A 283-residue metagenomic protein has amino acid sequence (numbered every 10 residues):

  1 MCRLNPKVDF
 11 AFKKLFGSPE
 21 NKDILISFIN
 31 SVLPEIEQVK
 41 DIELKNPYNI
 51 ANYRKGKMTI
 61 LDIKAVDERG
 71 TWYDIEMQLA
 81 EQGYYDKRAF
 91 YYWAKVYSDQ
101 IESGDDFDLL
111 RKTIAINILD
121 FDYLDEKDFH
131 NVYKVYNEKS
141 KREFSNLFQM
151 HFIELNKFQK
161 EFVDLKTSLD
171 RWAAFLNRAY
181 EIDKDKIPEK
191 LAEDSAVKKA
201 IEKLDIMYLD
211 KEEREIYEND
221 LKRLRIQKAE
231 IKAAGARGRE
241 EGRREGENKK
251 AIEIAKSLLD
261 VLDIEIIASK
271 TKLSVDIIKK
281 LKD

Functional and structural regions predicted by a protein language model:
M1-H151, K157-E161: Accessory alpha/beta interaction modules
C2, K64-E68, Y73-Q78, A174-D283: Short, charged alpha-helical interaction segments and adjacent helix-coil junctions
P6-V8, D23, K127-D128, D164-D170 (+2 more regions): Secondary-structure junction/capping motif
P19, V32, N156, L176-A179 (+1 more regions): Generic structural signal for hydrophobic core residues of well-folded globular domains
Y92, H130-Y136, K166-A173, L221: Short intrinsically disordered coil segments
N146, H151-L191: An acidic, glycine-/histidine-flanked metal-binding catalytic module
